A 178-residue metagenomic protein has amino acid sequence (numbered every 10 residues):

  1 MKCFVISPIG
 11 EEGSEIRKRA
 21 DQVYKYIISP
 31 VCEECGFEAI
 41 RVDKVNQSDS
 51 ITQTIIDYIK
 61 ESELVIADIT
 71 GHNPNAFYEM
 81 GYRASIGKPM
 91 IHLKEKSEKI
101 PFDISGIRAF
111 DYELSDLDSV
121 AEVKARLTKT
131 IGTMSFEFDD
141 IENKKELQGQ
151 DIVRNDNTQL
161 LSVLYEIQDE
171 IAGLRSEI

Functional and structural regions predicted by a protein language model:
M1-L64, I69-M80, A84-I178: Conserved catalytic or regulatory cores that recognize and/or transform ribose-phosphate-containing ligands
